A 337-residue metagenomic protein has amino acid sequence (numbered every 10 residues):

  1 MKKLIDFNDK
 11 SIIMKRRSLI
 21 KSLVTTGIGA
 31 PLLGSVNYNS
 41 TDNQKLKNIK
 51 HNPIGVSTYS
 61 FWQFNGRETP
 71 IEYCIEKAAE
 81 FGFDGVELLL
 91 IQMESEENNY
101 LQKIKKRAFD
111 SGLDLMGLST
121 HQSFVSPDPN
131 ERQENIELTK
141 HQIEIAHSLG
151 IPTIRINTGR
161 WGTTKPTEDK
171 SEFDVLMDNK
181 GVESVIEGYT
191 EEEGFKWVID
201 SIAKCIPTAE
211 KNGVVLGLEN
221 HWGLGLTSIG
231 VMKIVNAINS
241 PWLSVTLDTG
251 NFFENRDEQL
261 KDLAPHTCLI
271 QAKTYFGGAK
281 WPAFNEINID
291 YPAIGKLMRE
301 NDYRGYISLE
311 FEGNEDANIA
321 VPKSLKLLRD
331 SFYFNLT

Functional and structural regions predicted by a protein language model:
M1-K15: N-terminal secretory signal peptides
I12-S18, G29-L46: N-terminal twin-arginine translocation
V24, G29-L32, L46-N48, R107-D110 (+2 more regions): Active-site acidic/histidine proton-transfer and metal-coordination neighborhood in alpha/beta enzyme cores
K47-R67: Boundary/entry segment of secreted carbohydrate-active catalytic domains
P53, G85-V86, L118, E191-F195 (+1 more regions): Acidic/histidine-rich catalytic cores of soluble enzymes
Q63-E68, L89-Y100, S123-P127, G162-P166 (+4 more regions): Acidic-and-aromatic substrate-binding clefts and catalytic sites of carbohydrate-active enzymes
N65-A78, E134-I143, E254-L260: Short, acidic/polar
C74-L89: Catalytic domains of carbohydrate-active enzymes, especially glycoside hydrolases
